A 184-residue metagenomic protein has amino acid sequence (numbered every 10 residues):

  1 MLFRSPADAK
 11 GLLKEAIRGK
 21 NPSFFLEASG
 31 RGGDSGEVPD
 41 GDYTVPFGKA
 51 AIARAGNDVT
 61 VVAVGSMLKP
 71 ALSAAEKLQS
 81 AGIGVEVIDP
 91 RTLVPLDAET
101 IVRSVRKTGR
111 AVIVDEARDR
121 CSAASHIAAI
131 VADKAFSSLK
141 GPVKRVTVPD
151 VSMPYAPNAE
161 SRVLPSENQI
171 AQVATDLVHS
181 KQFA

Functional and structural regions predicted by a protein language model:
P6-A7, M67: Short beta->alpha connector loops
A7-V38: Helix-enriched interaction subdomains in cytosolic or periplasmic regions, typified by TIR/SEFIR signaling/NADase cores
S29-A184: Thiamine diphosphate
